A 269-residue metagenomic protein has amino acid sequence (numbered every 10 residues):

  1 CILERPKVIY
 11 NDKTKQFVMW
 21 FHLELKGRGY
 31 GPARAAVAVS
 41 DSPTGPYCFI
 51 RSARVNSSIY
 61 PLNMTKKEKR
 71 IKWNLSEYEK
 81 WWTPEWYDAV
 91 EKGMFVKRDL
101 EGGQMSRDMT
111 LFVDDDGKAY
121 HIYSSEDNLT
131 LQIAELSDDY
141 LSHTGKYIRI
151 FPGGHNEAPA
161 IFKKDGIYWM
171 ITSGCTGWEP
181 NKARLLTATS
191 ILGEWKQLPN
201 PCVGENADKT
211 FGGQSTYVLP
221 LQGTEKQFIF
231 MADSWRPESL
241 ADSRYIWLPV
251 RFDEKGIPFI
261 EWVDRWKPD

Functional and structural regions predicted by a protein language model:
C1-D269: Carbohydrate-active catalytic/glycan-binding domains of CAZyme proteins, especially the secreted or lumenal ectodomains
